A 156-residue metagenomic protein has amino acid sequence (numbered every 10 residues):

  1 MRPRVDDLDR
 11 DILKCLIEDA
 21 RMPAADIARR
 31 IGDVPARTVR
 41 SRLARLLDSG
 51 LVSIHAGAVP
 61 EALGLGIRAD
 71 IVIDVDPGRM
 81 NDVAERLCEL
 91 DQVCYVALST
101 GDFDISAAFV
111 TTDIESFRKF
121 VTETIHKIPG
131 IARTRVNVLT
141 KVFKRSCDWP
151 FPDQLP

Functional and structural regions predicted by a protein language model:
M1-P156: A compositional/biophysical signature of low hydrophobicity enriched in polar/charged and small residues
